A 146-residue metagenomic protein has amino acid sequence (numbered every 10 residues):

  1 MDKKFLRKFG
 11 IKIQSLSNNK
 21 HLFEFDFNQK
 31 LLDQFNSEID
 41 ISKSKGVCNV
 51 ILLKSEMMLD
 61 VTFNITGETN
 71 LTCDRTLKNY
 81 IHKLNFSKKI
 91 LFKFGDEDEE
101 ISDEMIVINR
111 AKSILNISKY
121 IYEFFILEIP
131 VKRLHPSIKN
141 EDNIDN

Functional and structural regions predicted by a protein language model:
M1-N146: Acidic and generally charged, gly/proline-rich low-complexity regions
